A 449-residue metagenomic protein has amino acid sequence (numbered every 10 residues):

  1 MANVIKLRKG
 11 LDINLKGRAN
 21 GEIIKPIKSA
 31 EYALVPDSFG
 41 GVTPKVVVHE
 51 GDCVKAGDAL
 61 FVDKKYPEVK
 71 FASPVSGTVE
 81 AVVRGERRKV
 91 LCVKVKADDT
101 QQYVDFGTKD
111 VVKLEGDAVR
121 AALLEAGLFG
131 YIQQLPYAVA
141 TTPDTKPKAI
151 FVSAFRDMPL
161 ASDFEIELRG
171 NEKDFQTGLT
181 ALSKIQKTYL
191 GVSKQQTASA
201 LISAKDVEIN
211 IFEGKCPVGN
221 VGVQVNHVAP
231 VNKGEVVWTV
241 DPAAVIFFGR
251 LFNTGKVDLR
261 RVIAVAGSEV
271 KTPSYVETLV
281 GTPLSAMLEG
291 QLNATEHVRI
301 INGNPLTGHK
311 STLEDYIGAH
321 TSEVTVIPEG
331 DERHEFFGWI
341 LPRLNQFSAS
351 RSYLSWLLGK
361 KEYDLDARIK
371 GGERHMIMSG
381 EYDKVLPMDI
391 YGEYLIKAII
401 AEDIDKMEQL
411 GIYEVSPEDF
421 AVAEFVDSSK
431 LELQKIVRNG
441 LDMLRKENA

Functional and structural regions predicted by a protein language model:
M1-V47, V62, F212: N-terminal, Lys/Arg-enriched amphipathic/low-complexity engagement segments that precede the first folded domain
V42, S73, K89: Exposed loop/turn and edge beta-strand positions of beta-sandwich/beta-sheet ligand-binding modules
V42, V48, K65-E68, T272: Short, solvent-exposed loop/turn positions at domain surfaces that link secondary-structure elements or cap domain
V48-V62, A81: Short, well-structured beta-strand-loop connectors
D58, K64, V75, V83 (+1 more regions): Glycine-rich, histidine-containing beta strand-loop boundary motifs that form or position
E68-S76: Short coil-to-beta-strand transition motifs
V69, V83-A449: Buried, small/hydrophobic-residue-enriched core segments of structured protein domains
